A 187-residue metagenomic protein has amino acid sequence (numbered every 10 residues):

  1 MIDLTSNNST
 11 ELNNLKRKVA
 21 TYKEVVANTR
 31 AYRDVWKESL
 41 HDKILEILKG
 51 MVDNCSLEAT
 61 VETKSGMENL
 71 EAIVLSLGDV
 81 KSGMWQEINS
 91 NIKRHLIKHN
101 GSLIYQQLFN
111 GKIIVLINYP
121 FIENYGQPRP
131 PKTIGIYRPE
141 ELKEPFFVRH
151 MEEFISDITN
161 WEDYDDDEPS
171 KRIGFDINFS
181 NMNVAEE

Functional and structural regions predicted by a protein language model:
M1-M67: Charge-rich, low-complexity N-terminal segments
E71-E187: Intrinsic disorder/low-complexity polar-acidic segments
